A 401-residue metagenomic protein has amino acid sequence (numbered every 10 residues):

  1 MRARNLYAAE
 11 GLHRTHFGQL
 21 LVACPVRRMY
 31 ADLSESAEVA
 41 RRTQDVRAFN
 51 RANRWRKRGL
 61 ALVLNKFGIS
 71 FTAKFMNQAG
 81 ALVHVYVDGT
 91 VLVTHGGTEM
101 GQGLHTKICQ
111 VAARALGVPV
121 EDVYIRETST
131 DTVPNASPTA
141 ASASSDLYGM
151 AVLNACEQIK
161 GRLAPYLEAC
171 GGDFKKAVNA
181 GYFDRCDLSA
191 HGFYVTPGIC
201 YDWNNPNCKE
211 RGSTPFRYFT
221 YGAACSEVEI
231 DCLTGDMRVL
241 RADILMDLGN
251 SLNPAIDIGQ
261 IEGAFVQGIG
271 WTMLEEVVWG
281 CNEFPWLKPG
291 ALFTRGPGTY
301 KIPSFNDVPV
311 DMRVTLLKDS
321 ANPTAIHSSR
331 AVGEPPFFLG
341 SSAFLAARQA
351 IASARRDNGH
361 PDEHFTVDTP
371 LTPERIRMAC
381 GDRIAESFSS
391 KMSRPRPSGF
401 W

Functional and structural regions predicted by a protein language model:
R2-L92, G96-A115, T128-F265, E276-D307 (+1 more regions): Cofactor-centric catalytic regions
R2-R4, V118-E127, A350-T372: Glycine-rich phosphate/pyrophosphate-binding loops and their adjacent beta-strand/loop elements at enzyme active sites
V93-M100, S320-G340: Extended, non-catalytic structural segments that build the interaction scaffolds of large macromolecular assemblies
H105, I230, A331-A354: C-terminal substrate/ligand-recognition segments
E121-E127, T299-R330: Generic long, charged, amphipathic alpha-helical segments
K160-L163, E275-C281, A346-H360: Short helix-capping/linker segments at secondary-structure and domain boundaries
